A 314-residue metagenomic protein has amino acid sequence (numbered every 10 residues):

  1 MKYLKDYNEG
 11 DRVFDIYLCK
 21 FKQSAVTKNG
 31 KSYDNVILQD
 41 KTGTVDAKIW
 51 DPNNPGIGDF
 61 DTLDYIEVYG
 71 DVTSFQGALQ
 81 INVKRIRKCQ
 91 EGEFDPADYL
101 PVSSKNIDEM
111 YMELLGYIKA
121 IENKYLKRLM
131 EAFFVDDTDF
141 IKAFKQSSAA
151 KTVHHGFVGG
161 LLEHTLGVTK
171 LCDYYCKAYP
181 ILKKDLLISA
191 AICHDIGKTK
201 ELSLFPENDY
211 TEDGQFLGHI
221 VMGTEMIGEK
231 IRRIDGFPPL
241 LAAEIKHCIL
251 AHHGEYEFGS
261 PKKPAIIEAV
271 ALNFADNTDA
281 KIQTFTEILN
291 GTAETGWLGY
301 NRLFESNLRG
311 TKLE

Functional and structural regions predicted by a protein language model:
M1-V13, L18: OB-fold nucleic-acid-binding modules
Y17, L63, V168, I249 (+1 more regions): Divalent metal-coordination and catalytic microenvironments
K22-S32, G43-K48, P52-Y99: OB-fold single-stranded nucleic acid-binding module
N35-D40, L204: Short, acidic/hydrophobic/Gly-rich beta-strand patch recurrent on exposed beta strands that often constitutes part
Q80-Q146, M222: Extended, charge-rich, solvent-exposed interface segments
K127-L171, C193-G197: A short mid-domain helix/strand-loop element embedded in enzyme catalytic domains that forms or borders the active-site
T152-H154, E163, Y174-T292: Divalent metal-dependent catalytic cores for phosphoryl transfer on phosphate-bearing substrates
N273, N290-E314: N-terminal intrinsically disordered, cationic/polar leader segments that include organellar targeting peptides
